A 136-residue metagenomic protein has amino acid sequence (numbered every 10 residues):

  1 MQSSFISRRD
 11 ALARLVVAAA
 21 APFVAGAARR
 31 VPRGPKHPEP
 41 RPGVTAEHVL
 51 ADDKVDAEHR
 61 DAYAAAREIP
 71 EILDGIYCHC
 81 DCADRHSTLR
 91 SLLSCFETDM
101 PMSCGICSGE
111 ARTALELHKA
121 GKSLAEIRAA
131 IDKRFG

Functional and structural regions predicted by a protein language model:
M1-S7, V17-A21: N-terminal secretory signal peptides
L15-A19, I131-D132: A general structural motif at alpha-helix termini
F23-D61: C-terminal segment of N-terminal export signals and the immediately downstream linker at the start of the mature
Y63-C78, L89-D99: Immediate flanking context of iron-sulfur cluster ligation sites
R67, E71, L115-A120, D132-G136: Sec-exported extracytoplasmic/periplasmic mature domains
D84-A120: Iron-sulfur (Fe-S) cluster-binding segments and ferredoxin-like electron-carrier domains, especially [2Fe-2S]
